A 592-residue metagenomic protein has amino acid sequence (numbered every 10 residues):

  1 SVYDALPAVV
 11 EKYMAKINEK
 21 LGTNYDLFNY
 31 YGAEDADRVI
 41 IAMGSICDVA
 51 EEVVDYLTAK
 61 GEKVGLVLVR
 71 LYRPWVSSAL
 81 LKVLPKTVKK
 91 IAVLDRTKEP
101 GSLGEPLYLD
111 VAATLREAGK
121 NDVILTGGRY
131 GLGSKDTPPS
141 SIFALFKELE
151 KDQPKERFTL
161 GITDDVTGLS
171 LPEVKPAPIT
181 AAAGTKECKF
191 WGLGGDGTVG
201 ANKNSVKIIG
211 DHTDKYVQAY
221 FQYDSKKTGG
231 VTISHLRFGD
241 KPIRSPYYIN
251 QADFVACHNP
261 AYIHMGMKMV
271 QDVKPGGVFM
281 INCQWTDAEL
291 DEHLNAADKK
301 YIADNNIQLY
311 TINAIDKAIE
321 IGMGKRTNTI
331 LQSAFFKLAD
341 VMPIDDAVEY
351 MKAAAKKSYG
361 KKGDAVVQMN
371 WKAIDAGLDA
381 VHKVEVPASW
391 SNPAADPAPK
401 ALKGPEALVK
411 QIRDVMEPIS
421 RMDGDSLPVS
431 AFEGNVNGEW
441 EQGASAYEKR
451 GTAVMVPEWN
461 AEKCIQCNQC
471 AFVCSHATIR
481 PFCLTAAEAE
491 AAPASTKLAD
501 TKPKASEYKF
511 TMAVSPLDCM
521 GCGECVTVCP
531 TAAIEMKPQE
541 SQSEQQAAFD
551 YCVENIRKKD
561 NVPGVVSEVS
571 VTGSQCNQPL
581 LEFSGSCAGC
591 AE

Functional and structural regions predicted by a protein language model:
S1-D95, P100, E105-A201, S333 (+15 more regions): Flexible, low-complexity linker and terminal segments
D55-G65, K86-K89, R116-V123, D152 (+14 more regions): Secondary-structure transition/capping motifs at alpha-helix termini and the adjoining loop/turn into the next element
G61-V67, G230, Q251-A256, Q578-S586: Short, basic, glycine/proline-bearing loop/turn elements
P74-S78, K90, L94-E105, G184-G194 (+2 more regions): Active-site cofactor/cluster-binding pocket
P106-D110, S205-K207, A296-A297, S543-Q545 (+1 more regions): Short secondary-structure boundary/capping segments
A113, E117-G131, D304-T311, K357 (+3 more regions): Conserved thiamine diphosphate
P178-A182, I302-T311, M351-K352, A446-Y447 (+1 more regions): Active-site-adjacent bridging/hinge elements
G360-C519, V526-E592: Ferredoxin-type iron-sulfur electron-transfer modules and their immediate structural context
